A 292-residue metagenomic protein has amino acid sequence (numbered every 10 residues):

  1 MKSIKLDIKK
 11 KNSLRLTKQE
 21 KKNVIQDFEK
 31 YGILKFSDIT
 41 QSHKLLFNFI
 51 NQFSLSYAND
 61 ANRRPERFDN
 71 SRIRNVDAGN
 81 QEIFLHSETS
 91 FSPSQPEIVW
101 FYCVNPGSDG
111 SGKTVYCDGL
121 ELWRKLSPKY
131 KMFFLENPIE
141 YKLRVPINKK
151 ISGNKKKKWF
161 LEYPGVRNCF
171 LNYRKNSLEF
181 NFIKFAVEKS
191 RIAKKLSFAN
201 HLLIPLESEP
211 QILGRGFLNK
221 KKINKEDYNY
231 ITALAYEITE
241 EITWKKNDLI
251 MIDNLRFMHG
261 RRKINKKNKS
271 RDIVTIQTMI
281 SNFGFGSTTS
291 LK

Functional and structural regions predicted by a protein language model:
M1-L16, K21-N23, F68-R72, G79-L85 (+1 more regions): Active-site environment of non-heme Fe oxygenases that use a 2-His-1-carboxylate facial triad
I25-S37: TRNA-binding/sensing appendages of the translation machinery
I33-L34, Y57-A61, S108-K113: Short secondary-structure capping/junction motifs at helix and strand boundaries
S42, F91, M258: Glycine-rich nucleotide phosphate-binding loop and flanking beta-alpha elements of Rossmann-like dinucleotide-binding
H43-S56: Glycine-rich loop at the start of a catalytic domain that most often binds anionic cofactors/ligands
S54-N62, K131-F133: Cytochrome P450 catalytic domain signature, combining two hallmark sequence patches
